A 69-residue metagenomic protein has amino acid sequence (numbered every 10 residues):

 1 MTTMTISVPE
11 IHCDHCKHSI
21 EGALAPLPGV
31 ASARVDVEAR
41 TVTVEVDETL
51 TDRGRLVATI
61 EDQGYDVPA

Functional and structural regions predicted by a protein language model:
M1-A69: Flexible metal-binding regulatory segments at protein termini and peripheral loops
